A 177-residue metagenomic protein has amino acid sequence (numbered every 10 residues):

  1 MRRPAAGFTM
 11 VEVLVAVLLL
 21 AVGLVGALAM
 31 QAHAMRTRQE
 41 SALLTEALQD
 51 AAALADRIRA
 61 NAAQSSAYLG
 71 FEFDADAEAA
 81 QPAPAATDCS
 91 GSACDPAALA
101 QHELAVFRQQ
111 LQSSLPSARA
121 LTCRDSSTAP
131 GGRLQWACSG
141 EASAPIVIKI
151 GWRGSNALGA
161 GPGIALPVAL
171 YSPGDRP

Functional and structural regions predicted by a protein language model:
R2-A52: Aliphatic-rich helix starts adjacent to a transmembrane/signal segment
Q39-T45, Q49-P177: Flexible, low-complexity segments enriched in proline/glycine/serine and punctuated by aromatic residues
